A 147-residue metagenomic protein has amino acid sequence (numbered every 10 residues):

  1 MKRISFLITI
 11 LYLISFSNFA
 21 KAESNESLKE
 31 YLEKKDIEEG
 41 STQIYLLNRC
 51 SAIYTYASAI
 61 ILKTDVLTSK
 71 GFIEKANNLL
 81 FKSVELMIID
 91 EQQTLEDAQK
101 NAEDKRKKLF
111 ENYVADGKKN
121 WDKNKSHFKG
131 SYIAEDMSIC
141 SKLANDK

Functional and structural regions predicted by a protein language model:
M1-E23: Classical Sec-dependent N-terminal signal peptides that target proteins to the secretory pathway
L11, E39, K129: Generic anion/oxyanion-binding catalytic loop in active/binding sites
A22-S41: Short N-terminal segments immediately surrounding and downstream of signal-peptide cleavage
D36-Q93: Short N-proximal segments of mature Sec-exported proteins
A76-K147: Compact alpha-helical subdomains of small soluble proteins
